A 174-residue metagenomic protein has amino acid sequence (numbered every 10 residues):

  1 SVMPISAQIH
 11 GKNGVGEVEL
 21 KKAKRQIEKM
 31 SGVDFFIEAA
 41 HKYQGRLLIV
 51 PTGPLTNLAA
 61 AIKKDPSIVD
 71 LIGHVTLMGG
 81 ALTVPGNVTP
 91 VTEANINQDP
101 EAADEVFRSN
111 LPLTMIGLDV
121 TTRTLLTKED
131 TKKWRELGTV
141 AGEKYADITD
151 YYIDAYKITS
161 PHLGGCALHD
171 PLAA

Functional and structural regions predicted by a protein language model:
S1-A174: N-terminal acidic, glycine/proline-rich low-complexity segments
